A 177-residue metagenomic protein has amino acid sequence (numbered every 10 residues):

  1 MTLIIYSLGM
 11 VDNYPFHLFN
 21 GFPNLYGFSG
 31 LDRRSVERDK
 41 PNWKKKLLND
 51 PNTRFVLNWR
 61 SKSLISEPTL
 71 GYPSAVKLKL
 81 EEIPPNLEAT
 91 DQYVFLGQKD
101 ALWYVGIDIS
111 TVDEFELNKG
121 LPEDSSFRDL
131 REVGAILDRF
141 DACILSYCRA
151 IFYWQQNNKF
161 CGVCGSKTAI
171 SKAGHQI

Functional and structural regions predicted by a protein language model:
M1-G9: N-terminal amphipathic/basic-hydrophobic helices that include classical n-h-c signal peptides and signal-anchor
L8-L137: N-terminal alpha-helical interaction blocks
V56, V105, A142-L145, G162-V163 (+1 more regions): Aromatic-residue detector
F127, R139-C143, N158: Generic signal for short, ordered secondary-structure residues within or immediately flanking folded domains
R131-G134, D141, Q156, K172: Solvent-exposed, flexible loop/coil residues
A135-Y153: Short, charged surface segments at domain edges that flank catalytic/cofactor-binding sites
Y147-I177: Cys/His-rich short segments
